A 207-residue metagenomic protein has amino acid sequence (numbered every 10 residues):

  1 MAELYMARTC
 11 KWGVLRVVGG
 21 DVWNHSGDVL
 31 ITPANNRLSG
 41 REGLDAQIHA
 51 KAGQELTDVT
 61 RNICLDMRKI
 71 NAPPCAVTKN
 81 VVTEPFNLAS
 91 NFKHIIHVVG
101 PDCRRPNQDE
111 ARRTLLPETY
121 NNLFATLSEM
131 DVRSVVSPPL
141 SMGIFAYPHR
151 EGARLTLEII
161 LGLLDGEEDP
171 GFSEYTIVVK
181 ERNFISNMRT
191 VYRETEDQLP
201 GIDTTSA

Functional and structural regions predicted by a protein language model:
M1-A207: Macrodomain-like recognition of ADP-ribose-binding/processing modules
